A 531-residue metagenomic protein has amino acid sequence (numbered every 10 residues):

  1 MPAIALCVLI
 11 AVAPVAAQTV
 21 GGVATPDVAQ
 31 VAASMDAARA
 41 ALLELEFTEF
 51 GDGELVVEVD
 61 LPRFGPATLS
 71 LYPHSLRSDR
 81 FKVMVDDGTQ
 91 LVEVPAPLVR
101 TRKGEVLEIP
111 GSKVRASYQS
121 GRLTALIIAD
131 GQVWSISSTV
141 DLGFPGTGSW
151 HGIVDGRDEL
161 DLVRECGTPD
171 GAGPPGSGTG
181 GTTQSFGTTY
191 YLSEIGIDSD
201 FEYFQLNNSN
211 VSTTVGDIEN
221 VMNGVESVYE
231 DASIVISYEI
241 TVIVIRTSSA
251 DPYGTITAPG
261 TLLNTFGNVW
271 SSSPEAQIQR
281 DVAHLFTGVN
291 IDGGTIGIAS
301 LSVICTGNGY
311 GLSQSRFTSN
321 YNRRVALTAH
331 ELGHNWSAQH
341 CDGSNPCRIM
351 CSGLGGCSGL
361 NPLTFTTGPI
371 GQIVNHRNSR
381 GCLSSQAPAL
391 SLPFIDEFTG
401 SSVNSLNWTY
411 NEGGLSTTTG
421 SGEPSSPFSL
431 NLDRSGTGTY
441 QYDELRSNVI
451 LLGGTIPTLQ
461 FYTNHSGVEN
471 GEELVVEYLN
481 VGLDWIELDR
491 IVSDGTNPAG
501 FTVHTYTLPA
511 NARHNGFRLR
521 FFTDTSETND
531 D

Functional and structural regions predicted by a protein language model:
V15-L142, G260-N264, C382: N-terminal prosegments of processed precursors
T19-A38, E46, P145-C305, S319: Fold-level signature of zinc-dependent metallopeptidase catalytic domains
T241-T261, S300-N375, S379: The catalytic-center signature of Zn2+-dependent metalloproteases
S391-Y440, D494-T496: Extracellular glycan-recognition surfaces and repeat-rich motifs
T437-G453, T502-H504: Short beta-strands within extracellular/lumenal beta-sheet-rich domains
T439-D443, T525-D531: Extracellular carbohydrate recognition
L452-T455, N464-E472, E527-N529: Extended, low-complexity, turn-rich repeat/linker tracts enriched in Gly/Pro/Ser/Thr and Asp/Glu that occur
L483-A512: Extracellular carbohydrate recognition and processing domains and analogous Trp-centered ligand-binding platforms
